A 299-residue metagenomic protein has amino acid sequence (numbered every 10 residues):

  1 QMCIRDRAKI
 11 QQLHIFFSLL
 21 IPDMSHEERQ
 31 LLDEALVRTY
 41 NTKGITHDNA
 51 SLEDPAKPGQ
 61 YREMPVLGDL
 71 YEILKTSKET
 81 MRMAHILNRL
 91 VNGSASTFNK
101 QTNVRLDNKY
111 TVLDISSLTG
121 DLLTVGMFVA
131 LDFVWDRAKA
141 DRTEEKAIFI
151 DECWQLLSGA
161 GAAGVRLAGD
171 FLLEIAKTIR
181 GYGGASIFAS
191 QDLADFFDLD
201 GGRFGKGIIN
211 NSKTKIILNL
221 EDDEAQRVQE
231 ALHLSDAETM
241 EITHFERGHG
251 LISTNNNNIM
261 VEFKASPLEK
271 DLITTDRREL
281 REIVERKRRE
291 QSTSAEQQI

Functional and structural regions predicted by a protein language model:
Q1-G184, D200-G202, E241, F245 (+2 more regions): P-loop NTPase motor domains
D141, F196, D200-I299: C-terminal regions of RecA-like/P-loop NTPase motor modules
S190: H-loop/switch region of ABC-family ATPase nucleotide-binding domains
L193: Aromatic-lined carbohydrate-recognition surfaces of secreted/lumenal glycan-active proteins
